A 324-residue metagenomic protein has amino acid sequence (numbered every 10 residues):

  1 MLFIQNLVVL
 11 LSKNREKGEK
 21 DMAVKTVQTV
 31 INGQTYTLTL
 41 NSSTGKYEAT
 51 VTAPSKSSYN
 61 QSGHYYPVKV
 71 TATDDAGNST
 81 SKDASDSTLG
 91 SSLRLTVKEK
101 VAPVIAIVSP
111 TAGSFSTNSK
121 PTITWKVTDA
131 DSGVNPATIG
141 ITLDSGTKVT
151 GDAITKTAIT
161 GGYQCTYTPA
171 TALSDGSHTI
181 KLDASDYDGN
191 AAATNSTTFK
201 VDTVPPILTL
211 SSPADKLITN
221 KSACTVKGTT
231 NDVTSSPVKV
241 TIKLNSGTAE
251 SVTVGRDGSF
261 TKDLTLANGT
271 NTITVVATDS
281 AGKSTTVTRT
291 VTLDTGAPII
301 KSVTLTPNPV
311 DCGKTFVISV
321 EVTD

Functional and structural regions predicted by a protein language model:
M1-V8, G113-S119, D215-S222, N308-K314: Short, solvent-exposed loop/linker segments at the N-terminal edge of repeated beta-sheet extracellular domains
L2-I4, L10-E19, I123-D129, V226-T230 (+1 more regions): Aromatic/hydrophobic beta-strand junction motif of beta-rich domains
E16-K25, D129-P136, N231-V240, D324: Extracellular acidic loop/turn motifs
S43-S55, A158-Y167, R256-T261: Aromatic sugar-binding surface patches on proteins that engage polysaccharides or sugar-phosphate polymers
A53-Y65, A170-S177, D263-T270: Surface-exposed, short loops/turns at beta-strand junctions within beta-sandwich domains
V70-A72, A184, A277: Conserved structural position at the C-terminal beta-strand of extracellular beta-sandwich adhesion modules
D86-A106, S196-P206, R289-P298: Flexible, low-complexity linkers/stalks enriched in Thr/Pro that connect modular domains
